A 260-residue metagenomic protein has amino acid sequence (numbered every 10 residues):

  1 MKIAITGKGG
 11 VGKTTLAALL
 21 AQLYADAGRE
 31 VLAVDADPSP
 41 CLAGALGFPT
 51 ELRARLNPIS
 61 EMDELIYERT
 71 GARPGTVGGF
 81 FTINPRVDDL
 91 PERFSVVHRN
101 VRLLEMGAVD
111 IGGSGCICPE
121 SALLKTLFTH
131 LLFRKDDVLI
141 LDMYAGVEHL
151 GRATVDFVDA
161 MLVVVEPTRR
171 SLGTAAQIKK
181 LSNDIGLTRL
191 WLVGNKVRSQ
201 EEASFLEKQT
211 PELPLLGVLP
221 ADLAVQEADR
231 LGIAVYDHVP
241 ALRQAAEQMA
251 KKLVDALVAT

Functional and structural regions predicted by a protein language model:
K2-P38: Walker A/P-loop phosphate-binding motif and the immediately C-terminal alpha-helix
L23-R99: N-terminal phosphate/diphosphate-binding loop that engages ATP/GTP or pyrophosphate donors across diverse enzyme folds
Y24, V96, H130-R134, V155-D156 (+1 more regions): Conserved catalytic network of the ASCE P-loop NTPase/AAA+ motor domain
P38-S39, V109-I111, A145-G146, T168-R170 (+2 more regions): Conserved nucleotide-binding/hydrolysis micro-motifs of P-loop NTPases
E105, V163-E166, L192-N195: Conserved beta-strand segments of the P-loop GTPase G domain that flank and frequently precede/overlap
M106-G112, C116-I117, F128-L150: Switch II (G3) loop of P-loop NTPases
T126-K135, H149-R169: Inter-motif core of Ras-like GTPase G domains
L181-T260: C-terminal lobe/tail of nucleotide-utilizing enzymes
